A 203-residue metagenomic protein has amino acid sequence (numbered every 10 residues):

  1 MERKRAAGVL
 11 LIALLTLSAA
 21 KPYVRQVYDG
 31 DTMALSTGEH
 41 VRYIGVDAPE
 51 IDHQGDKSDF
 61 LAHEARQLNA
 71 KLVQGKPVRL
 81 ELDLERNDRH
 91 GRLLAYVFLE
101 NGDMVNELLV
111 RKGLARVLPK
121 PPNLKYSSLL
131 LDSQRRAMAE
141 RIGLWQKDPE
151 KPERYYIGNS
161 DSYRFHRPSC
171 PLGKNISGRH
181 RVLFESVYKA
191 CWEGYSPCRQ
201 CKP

Functional and structural regions predicted by a protein language model:
E2, A7-G8, A13-P203: Small beta-barrel nucleic-acid-binding modules, primarily SNase/OB-fold domains and secondarily Tudor-like barrels
